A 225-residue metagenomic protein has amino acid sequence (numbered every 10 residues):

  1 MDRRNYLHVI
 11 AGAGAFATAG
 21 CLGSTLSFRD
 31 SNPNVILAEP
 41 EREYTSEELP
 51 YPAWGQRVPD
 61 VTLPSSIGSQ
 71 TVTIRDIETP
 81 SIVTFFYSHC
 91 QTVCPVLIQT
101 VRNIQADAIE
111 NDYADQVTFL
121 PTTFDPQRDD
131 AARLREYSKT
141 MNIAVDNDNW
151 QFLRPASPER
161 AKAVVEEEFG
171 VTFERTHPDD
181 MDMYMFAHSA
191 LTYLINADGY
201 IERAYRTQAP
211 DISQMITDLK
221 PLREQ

Functional and structural regions predicted by a protein language model:
R4-S24: N-terminal export signals
L22-R42: Bacterial Sec signal peptide processing site at the extreme N-terminus
E39-I74, Q99: N-terminal "domain-start" segment that seeds a small globular fold
Q56-R57, T79, A187-S189: Short, small/polar residue-rich loop motifs at catalytic or cofactor-binding pockets
T73-P95, Q99-V101: Short active-site neighborhood of thiol/selenol oxidoreductases, capturing the structured segment around
I98-V164: Structural microenvironment flanking redox-active thiols in thiol-disulfide oxidoreductases
S157-D218: Thiol/disulfide oxidoreductase modules built on the thioredoxin-like
